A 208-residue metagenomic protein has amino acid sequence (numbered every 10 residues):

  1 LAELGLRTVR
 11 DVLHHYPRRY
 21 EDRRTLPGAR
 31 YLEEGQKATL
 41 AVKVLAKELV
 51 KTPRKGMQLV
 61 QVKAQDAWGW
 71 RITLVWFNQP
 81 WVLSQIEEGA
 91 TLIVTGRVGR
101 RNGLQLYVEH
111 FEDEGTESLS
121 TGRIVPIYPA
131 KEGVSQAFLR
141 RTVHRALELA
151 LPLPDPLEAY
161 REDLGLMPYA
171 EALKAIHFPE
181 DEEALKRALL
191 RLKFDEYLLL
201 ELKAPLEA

Functional and structural regions predicted by a protein language model:
L1-V9, G89: Helix-hairpin-helix
R7, R18-R19, E207: A short structural micro-motif
H15-A46: OB-fold nucleic-acid-binding modules
V50-A208: Upstream accessory/linker segments immediately N-terminal to the RecA-like ATPase cores of bacterial MutS and a subset
